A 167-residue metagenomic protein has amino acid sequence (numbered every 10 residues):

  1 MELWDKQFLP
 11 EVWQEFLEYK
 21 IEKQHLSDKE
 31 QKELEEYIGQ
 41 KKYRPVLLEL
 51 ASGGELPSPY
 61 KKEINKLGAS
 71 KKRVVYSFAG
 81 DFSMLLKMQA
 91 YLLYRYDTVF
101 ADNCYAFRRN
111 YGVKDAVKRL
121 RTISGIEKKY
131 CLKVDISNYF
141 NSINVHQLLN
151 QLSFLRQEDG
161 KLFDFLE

Functional and structural regions predicted by a protein language model:
M1-L50: Non-catalytic, polymerase-adjacent accessory regions of viral genome-replication enzymes
L47-S70, F163-E167: Reverse-transcriptase-like RNA-dependent polymerase core
Y60-M84, F100-R109: Short, conserved non-catalytic motifs in the polymerase core
I64, M88-Q89, L120: Mobile genetic element proteins and their domesticated derivatives, centered on retroelements and DNA transposons
M84, M88-L92: Active/ligand-binding-proximal structured segments within catalytic/core domains that scaffold catalytic residues
R95-C104, C131-L132, G160-K161: Short secondary-structure capping/junction motifs at helix and strand boundaries
A106-A116, N141: Long, hydrophobic, well-ordered secondary-structure blocks that form the structural core and pocket-lining surfaces
T122-E167: Conserved polymerase palm-domain catalytic core
